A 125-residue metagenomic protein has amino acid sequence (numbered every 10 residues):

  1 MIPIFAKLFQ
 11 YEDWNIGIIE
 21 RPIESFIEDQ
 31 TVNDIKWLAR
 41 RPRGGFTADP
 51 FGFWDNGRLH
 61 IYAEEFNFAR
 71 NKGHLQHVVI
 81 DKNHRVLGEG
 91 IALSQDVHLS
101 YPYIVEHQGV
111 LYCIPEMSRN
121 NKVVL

Functional and structural regions predicted by a protein language model:
M1-S100, V105-L125: Beta-rich carbohydrate-recognition and catalytic domains
